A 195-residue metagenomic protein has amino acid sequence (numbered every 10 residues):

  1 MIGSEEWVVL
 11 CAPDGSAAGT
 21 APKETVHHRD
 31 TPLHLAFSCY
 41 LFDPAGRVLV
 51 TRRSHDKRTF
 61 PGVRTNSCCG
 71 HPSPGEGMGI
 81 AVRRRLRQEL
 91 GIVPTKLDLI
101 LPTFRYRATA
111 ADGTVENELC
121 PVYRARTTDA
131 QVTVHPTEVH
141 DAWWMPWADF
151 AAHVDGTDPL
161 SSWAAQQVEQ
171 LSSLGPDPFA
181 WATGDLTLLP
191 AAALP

Functional and structural regions predicted by a protein language model:
M1, P32, T114-E118: Short coil/turn motifs at beta-sheet boundaries
I2-A45: Acidic, metal-coordinating catalytic segment for phosphate/diphosphate chemistry, firing primarily on the Nudix
T25, T103-A110, T114-P195: Nudix hydrolase/Nudix homology domain
V26-A36, D43-Q88: Conserved Nudix-box catalytic region and its N-terminal flanking loop in Nudix hydrolases and closely related
C39, C68, L99, P121-Y123: A structural signal for short, well-ordered beta-strand segments
V93-P102: A short coil-to-beta-strand element that immediately follows conserved catalytic motifs
